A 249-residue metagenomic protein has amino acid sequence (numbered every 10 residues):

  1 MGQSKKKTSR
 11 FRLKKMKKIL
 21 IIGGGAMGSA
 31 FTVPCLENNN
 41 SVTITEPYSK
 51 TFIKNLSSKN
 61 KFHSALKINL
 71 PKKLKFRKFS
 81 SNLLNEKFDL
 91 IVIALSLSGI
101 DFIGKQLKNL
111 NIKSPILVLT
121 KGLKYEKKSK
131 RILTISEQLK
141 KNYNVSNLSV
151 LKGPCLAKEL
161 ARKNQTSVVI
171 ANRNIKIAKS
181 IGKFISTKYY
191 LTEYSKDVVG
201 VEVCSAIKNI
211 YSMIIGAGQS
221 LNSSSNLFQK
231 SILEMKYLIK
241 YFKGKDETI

Functional and structural regions predicted by a protein language model:
M1-R12: Arg/Lys-rich, low-complexity, intrinsically disordered basic segments
R10-L70, L74-K78, E126, S136: NAD(P)+-binding Rossmann beta1-loop-alpha1 motif at the extreme N-terminus of oxidoreductases
K17-K18, S114, T166: Nucleotide donor/acceptor-binding cores
G25, S29, K50, R77-K78 (+9 more regions): Electropositive phosphate-/nucleotide-binding environments in soluble metabolic enzymes
T43, K75-R77, S149-L151, E193-S195: General small-molecule cofactor/ligand-binding pocket signal
L70, R77-S81, N85-K163, I181: Rossmann-like NAD(P)(H) cofactor-binding subdomain of soluble oxidoreductases
K141-N147, Q165-T248: Internal alpha-helical scaffold of NAD(P)-dependent oxidoreductase catalytic cores
